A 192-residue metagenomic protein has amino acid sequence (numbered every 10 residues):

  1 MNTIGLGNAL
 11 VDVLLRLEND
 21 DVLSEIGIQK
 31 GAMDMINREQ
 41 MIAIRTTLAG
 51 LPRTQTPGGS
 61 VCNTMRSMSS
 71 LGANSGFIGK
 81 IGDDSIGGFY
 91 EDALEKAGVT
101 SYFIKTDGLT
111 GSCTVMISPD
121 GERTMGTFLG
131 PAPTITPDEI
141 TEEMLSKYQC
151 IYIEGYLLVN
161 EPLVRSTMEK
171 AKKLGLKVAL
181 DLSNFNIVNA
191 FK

Functional and structural regions predicted by a protein language model:
M1-G76: Glycine-rich phosphate/adenosyl-contacting loop at the front of the ribokinase-like
M1-Q29, R53, E91-T106, I117-K192: Ribokinase/PfkB-type carbohydrate-kinase core domain
A49-L51, N74-Y102: A glycine-rich beta-to-alpha transition motif near the start of alpha/beta enzyme domains, typified by
V61-M65, G87, V164: A general structural signal for well-ordered alpha-helical segments in protein cores
L71, A97, G108-G111: Short, basic and Ser/Thr-rich N-terminal targeting/leader segments
D84-S85, L109, V159: Short alpha-helical
